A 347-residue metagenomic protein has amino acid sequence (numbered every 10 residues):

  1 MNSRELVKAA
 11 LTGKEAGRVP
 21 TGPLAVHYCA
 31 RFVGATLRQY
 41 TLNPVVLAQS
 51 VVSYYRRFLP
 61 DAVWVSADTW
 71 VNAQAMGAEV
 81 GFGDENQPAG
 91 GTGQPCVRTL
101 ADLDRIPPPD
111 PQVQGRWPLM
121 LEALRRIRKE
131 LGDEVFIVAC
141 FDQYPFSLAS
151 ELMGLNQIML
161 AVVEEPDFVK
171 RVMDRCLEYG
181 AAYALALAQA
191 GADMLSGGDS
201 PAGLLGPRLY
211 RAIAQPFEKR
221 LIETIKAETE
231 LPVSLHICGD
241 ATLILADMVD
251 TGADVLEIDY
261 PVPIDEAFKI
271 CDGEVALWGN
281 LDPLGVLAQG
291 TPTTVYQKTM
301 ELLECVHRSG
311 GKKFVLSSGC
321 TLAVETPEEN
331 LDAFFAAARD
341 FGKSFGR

Functional and structural regions predicted by a protein language model:
M1-C29, A35-Y40, S50, Y54 (+3 more regions): Active-site loop segments of alpha/beta catalytic cores
V26-A30, T69-N72: Short active-site-proximal "capping" loops at secondary-structure junctions
G34-A35, A78: A short secondary-structure junction motif
V45-A48: Loop-to-helix transition at the N-terminal end of transmembrane alpha-helices
V51-E79: Glycine-rich, N-terminal phosphate-binding loop and its surrounding beta-alpha-beta segment
C96-I106: Short, basic/glycine-rich phosphate-binding loops at helix/coil junctions that contact nucleotide phosphates
